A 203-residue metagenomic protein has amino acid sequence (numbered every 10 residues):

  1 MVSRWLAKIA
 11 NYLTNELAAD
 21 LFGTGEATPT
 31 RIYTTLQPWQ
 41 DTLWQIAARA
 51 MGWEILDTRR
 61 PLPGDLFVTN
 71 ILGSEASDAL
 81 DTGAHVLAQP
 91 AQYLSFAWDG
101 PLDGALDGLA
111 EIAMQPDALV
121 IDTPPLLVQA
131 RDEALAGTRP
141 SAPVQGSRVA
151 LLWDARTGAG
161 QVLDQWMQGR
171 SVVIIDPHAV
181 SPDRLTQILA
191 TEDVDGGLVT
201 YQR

Functional and structural regions predicted by a protein language model:
M1-A19, A118-G146, A150-W153: Conserved AMP-binding/adenylate-forming core of the ANL superfamily
L13-G52, V144-M167: Conserved AMP-binding/adenylate-forming
P38, L72-S74: Short beta->alpha connector loops
L43-A48, E75-G83, G160-Q165, R184-L189: Short, aromatic/basic amphipathic alpha-helical patches
E54, P61-I71, D132-A142, G146-R203: AMP-binding/adenylate-forming
S74-G108: A short, gly/pro- and small-residue-rich
L94-A130: Serine hydrolase/lipase
